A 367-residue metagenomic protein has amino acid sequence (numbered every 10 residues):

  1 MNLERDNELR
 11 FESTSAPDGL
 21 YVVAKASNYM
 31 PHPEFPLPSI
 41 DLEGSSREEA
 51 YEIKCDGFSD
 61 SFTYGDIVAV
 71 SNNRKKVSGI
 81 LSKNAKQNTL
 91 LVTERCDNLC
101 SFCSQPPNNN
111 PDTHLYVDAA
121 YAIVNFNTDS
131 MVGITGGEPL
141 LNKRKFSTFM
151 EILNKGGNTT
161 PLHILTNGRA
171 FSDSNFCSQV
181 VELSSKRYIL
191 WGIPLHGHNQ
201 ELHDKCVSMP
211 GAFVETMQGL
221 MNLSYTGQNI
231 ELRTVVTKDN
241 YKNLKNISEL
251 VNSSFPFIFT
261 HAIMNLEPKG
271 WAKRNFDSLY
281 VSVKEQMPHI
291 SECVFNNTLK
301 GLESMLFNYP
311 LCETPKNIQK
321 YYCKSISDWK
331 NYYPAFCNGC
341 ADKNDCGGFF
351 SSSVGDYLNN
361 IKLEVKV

Functional and structural regions predicted by a protein language model:
M1-P36: Short Lys/Arg-enriched alpha/beta "domain-start" segment
L3-N7, P315-V367: Flexible mid-to-C-terminal extensions adjoining Fe-S/redox cofactors in radical SAM and related proteins
E34-P36, I40-T89, K320-K324: N-terminal [4Fe-4S]-dependent radical SAM core
I80-V117, K343: Canonical Radical SAM [4Fe-4S] cluster-binding loop centered on the CxxxCxxC motif and its immediate flanking residues
C103-L115, F126-N142, G156-D173, L183-M217 (+2 more regions): Core AdoMet radical
V132, Y188-W191, V214-D277, S282-Y309: Conserved C-terminal portion of the radical SAM core fold that forms the substrate/S-adenosylmethionine-binding
R144-E151, S172-E182, K242-V251: Distinct, well-ordered alpha-helical segments
E151-N154, K242-F259, P315-N331: Short, electropositive alpha-helical surface patch
